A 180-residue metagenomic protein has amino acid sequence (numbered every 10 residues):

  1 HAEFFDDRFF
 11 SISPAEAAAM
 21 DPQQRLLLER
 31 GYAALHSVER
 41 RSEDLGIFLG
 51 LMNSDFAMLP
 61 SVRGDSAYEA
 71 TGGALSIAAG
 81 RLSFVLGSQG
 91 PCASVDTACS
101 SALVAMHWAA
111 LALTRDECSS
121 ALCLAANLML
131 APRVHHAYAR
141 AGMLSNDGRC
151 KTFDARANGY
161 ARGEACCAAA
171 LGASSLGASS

Functional and structural regions predicted by a protein language model:
H1-S180: Condensing-enzyme catalytic core of the thiolase-fold
